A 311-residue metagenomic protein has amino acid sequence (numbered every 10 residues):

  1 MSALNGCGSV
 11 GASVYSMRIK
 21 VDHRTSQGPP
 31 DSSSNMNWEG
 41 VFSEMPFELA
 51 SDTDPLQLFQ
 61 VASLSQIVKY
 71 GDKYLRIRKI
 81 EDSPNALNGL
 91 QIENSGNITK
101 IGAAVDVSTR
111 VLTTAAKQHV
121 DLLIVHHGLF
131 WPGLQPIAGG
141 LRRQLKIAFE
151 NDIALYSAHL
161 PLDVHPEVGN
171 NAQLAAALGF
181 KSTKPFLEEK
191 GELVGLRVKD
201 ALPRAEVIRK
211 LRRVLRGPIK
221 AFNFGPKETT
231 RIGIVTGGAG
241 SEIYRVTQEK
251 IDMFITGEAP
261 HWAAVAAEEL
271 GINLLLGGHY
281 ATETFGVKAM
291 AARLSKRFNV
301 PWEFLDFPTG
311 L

Functional and structural regions predicted by a protein language model:
S2-S9, S13-K20, R24-G28, S32-W38 (+2 more regions): Low-acidity, Ser/Thr- and Arg-rich intrinsically disordered low-complexity segments
F47-A50, D54-L311: Active-site catalytic microenvironments in core metabolic enzymes, especially phosphate/sugar-handling
